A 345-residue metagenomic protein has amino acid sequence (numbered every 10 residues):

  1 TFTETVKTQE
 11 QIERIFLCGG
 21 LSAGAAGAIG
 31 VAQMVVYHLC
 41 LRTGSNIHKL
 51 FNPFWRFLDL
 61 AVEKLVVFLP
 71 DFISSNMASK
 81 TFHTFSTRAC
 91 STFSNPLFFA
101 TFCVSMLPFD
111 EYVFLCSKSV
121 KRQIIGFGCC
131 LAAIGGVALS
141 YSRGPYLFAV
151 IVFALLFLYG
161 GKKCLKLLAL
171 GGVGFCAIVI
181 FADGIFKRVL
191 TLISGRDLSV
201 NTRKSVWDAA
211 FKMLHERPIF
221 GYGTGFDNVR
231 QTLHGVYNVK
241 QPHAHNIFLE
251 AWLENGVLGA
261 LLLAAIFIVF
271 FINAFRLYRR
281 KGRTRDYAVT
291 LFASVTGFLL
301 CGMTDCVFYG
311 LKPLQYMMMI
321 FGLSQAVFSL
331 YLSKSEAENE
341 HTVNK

Functional and structural regions predicted by a protein language model:
T1-Q11, D110-K118, A154-K163, F181-A182 (+2 more regions): Structural signal for the C-terminal ends of transmembrane alpha-helices and the immediately following loop
T8-I12, K118-I125, K163-L165, V257 (+1 more regions): Membrane-helix interface segments
E13-T87, S91-Y159, L167-G172, V269-R276 (+1 more regions): Alpha-helical transmembrane segments of multi-pass inner-membrane proteins
G27-G30, F175-F186: Transmembrane signal-anchor helices characteristic of membrane glycosylation enzymes that use polyprenol
H83-T87, I185-R188, L192-N255: Long extracytoplasmic/lumenal interhelical loops at the membrane interface of multi-pass membrane proteins
S91-P96, S140-G144, P242-L249, D305-Y316: Membrane-interface catalytic loops of GT-C/OST-like multi-pass glycosylation enzymes that act
S91-S94, A100-F102, A251-I266: Membrane-interface anchor segments at the N-terminal boundary of transmembrane helices in multi-pass membrane enzymes
L291-K345: Transmembrane alpha-helices of multi-pass inner-membrane enzymes
